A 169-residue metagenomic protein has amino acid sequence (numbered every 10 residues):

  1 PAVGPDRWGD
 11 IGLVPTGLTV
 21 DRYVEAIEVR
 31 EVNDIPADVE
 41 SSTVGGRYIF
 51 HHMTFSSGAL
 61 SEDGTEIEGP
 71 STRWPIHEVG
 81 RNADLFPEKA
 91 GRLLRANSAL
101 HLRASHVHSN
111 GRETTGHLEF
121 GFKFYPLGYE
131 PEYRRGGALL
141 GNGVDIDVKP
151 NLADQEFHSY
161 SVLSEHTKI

Functional and structural regions predicted by a protein language model:
P1-K168: Beta-strand-centric surfaces of beta-sandwich/beta-rich domains
